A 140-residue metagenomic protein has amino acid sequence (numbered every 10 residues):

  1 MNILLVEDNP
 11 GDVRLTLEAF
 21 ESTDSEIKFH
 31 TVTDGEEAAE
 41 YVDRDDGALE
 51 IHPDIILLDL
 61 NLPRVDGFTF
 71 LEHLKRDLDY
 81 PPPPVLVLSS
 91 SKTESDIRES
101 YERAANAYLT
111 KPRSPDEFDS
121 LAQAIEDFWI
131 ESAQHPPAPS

Functional and structural regions predicted by a protein language model:
M1-E21: Conserved acidic segment of CheY-like receiver
T31-I55: Acidic, metal-coordinating helix/loop segments flanking the phosphotransfer/catalytic sites of two-component signaling
T31-T33, L62-V65: Residue-level signal for the "D+5" position in two-component response regulator receiver
D59, S89: Active-site residues of response regulator receiver
K111: A Lys-centered signature of the CheY-like receiver
A122, D127-S140: CheY-like receiver
